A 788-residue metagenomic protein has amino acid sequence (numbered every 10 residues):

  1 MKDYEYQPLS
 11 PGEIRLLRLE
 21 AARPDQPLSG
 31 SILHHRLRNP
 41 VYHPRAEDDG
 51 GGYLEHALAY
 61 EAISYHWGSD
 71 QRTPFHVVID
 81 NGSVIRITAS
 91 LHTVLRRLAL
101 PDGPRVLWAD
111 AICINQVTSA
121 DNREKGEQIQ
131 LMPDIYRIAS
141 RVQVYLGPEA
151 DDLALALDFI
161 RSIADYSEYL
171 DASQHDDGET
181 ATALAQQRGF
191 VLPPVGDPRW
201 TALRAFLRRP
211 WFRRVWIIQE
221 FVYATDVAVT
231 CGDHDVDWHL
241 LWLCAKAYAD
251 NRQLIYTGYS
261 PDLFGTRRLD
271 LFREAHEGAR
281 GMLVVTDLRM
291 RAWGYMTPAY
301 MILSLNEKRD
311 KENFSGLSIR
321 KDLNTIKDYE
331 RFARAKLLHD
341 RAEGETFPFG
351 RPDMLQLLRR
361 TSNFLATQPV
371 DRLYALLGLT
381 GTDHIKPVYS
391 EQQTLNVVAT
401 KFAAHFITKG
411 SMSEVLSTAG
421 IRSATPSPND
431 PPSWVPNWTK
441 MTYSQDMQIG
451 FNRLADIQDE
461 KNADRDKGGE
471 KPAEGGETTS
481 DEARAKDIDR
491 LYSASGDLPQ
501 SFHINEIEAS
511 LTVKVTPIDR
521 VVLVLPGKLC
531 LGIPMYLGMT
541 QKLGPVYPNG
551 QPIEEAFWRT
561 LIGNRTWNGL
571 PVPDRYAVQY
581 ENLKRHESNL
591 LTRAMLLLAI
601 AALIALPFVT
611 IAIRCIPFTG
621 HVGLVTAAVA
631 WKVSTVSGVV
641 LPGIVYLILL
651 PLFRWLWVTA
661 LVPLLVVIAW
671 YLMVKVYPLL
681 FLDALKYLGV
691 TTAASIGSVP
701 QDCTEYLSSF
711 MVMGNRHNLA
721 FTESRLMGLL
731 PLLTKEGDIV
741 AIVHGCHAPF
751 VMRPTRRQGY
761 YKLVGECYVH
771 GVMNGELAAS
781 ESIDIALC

Functional and structural regions predicted by a protein language model:
M1-D25, S29-G30, R38-E47, G51-E61 (+5 more regions): Acidic/Ser/Thr/Pro-rich low-complexity tail/linker regions in eukaryotic proteins
R38-W108, C113-N122: Fold-level signal for large, globular catalytic cores of enzyme and receptor domains
I63, P101-K125, Y136, V142-L146 (+3 more regions): Short acidic catalytic loops
R86-A89, E127-L131: A general alpha-helical scaffold signature found inside nucleotide-binding enzyme cores
A139-S140, T225: Short, well-ordered alpha-helix to beta-strand connector turns
